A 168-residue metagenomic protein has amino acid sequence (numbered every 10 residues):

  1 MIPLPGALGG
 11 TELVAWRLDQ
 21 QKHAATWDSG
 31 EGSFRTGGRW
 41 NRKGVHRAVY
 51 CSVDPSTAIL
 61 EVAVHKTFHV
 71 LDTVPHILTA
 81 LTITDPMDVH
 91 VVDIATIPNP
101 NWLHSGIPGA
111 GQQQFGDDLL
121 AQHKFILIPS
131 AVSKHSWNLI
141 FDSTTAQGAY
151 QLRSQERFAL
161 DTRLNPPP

Functional and structural regions predicted by a protein language model:
I2-G32, R39-R42, L71-P168: Active-site and NAD+-binding cores of ADP-ribose-processing enzymes
W40-H65, L139-Q147: Extended catalytic/binding region for NAD+/ADP-ribose chemistry, centered on the ART fold
V64-D72: Short helix-loop boundary/capping segments at the starts of domains
